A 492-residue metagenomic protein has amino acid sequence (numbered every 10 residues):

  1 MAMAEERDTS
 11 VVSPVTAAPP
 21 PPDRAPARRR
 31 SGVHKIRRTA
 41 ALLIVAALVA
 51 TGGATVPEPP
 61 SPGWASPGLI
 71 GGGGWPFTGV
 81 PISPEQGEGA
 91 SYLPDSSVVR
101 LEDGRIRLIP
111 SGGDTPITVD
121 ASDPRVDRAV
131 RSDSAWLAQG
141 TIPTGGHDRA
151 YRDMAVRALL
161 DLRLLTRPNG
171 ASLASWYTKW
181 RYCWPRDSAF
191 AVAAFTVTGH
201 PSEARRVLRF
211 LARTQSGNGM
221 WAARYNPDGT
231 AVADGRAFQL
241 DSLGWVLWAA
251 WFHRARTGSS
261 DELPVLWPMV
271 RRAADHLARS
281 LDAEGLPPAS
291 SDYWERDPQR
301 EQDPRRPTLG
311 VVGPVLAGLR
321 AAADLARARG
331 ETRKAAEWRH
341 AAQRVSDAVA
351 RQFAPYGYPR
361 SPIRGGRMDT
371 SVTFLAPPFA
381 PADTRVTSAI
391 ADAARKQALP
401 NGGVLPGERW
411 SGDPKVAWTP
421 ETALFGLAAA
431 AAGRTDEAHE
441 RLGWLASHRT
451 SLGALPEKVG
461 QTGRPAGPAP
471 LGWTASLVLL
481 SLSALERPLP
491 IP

Functional and structural regions predicted by a protein language model:
A2-V11, V49-R181, R205-R206, F210 (+2 more regions): Low-complexity, Ser/Thr/Pro/Gly-enriched N-terminal "stalk/linker" regions
A4-P22, G32-P59: Secretory targeting and sorting signals
L93-T118, A174-R181, R224-W245, F252 (+1 more regions): The feature captures the catalytic groove of carbohydrate-active enzymes
M154-G170, H200-A222, L266-L286, R339-G357 (+2 more regions): Long, well-ordered core segments of solenoidal/helical folds
R181-A283, V312, P468-P490: Aromatic-rich carbohydrate-recognition surfaces in CAZymes
W184-A189, A194, T198-S202, P268 (+4 more regions): Active-site core of glycosidic bond-cleaving carbohydrate-active enzymes
A237, A274, D282, L286 (+4 more regions): Extended ligand-binding clefts on enzyme/binding-domain cores
A255, D324, A446-S447: Amphipathic alpha-helical segments of tetratricopeptide repeats
